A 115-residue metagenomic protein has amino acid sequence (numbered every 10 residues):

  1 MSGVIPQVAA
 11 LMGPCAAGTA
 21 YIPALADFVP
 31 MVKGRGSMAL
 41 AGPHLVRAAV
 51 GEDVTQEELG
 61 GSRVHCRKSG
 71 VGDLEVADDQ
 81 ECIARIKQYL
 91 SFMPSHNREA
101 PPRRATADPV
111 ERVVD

Functional and structural regions predicted by a protein language model:
M1-R98: Conserved catalytic cores of soluble enzyme domains, especially glycine-rich substrate-binding beta-alpha loops
N97-R98, P102-D115: Long, low-complexity segments enriched in small/aliphatic residues
